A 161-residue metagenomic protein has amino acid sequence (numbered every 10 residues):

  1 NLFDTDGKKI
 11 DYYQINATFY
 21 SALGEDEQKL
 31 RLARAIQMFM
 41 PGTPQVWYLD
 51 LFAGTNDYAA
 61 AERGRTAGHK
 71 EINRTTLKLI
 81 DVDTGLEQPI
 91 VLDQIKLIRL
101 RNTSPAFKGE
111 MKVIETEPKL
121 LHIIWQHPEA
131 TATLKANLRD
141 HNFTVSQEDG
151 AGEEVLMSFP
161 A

Functional and structural regions predicted by a protein language model:
N1-A161: Active-site and adjacent substrate-binding regions of carbohydrate-active enzymes
